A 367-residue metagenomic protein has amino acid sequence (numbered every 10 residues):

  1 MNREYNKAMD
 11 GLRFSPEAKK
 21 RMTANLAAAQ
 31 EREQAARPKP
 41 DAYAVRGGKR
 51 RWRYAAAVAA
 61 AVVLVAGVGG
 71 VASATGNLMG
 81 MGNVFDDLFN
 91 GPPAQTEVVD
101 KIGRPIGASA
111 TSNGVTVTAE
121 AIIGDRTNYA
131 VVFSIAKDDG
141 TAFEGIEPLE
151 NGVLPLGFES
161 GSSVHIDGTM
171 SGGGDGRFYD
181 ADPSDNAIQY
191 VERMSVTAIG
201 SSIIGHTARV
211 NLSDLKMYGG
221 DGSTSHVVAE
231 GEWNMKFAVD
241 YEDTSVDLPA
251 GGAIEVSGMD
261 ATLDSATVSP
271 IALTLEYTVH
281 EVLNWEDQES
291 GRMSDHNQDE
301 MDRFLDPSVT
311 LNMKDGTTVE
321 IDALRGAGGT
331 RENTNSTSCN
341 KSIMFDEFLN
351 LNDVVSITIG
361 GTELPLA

Functional and structural regions predicted by a protein language model:
M1-R50: Disordered, charged N-terminal biogenesis/targeting segments of membrane/secreted proteins
E4, A60-V63, V309: Exposed boundary/loop context
L12, P16-R21, A59-A61, P92 (+2 more regions): Residue-level detector of solvent-exposed, low-hydrophobicity positions
P16, P40, R53-V58, L64 (+4 more regions): N-terminal cationic amphipathic segment used for targeting or macromolecule association
E17-Q30, W52-N90, E97: Single-pass transmembrane signal-anchor helices and their membrane-water interface zones
G69-A367: Alpha-helical, hydrophobic structural elements that either
